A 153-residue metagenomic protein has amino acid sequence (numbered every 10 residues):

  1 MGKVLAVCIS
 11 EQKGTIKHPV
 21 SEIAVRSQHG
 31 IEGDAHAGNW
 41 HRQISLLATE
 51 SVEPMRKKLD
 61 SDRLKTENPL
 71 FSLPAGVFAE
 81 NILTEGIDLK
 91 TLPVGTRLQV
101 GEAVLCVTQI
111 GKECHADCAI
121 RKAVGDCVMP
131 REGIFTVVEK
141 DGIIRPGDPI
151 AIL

Functional and structural regions predicted by a protein language model:
M1-L153: Metal-cofactor-dependent catalytic cores
